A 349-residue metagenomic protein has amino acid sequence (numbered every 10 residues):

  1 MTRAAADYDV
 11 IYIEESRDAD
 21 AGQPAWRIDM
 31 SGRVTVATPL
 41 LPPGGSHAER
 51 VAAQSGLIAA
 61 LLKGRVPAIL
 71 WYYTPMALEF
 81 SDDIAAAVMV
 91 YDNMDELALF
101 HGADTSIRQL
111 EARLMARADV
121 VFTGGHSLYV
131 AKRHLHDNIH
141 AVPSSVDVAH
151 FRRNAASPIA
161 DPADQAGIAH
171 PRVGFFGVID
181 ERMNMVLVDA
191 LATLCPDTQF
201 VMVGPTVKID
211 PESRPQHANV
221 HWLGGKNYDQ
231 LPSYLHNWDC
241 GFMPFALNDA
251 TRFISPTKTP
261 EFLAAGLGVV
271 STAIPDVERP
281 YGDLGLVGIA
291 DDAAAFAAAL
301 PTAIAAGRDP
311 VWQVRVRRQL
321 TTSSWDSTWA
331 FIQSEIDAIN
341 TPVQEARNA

Functional and structural regions predicted by a protein language model:
M1-A21, A192-C195: N-terminal subdomain of nucleotide-sugar transferases
D104-V121: Membrane-proximal helix-turn-helix segments that form the acceptor-binding/catalytic region of lipid-linked
S127, S145-V148, N154: Carbohydrate-associated surface elements
D164-M183, V188-A192, V201-V203: Conserved donor-binding/catalytic core segment of Leloir-type glycosyltransferases
M183, N227-Y234, G241-A264, V270-Y281: Nucleotide-sugar-dependent
I209-L235: Nucleotide-activated donor-binding/catalytic signature segment of Leloir-type glycosyltransferases, i.e., the conserved
G285-A294, T302-R308: Conserved acidic donor-binding segment of nucleotide-sugar-dependent glycosyltransferases
G307-I336: A charged, aromatic-enriched C-terminal amphipathic alpha-helix characteristic of glycosyltransferases across folds
